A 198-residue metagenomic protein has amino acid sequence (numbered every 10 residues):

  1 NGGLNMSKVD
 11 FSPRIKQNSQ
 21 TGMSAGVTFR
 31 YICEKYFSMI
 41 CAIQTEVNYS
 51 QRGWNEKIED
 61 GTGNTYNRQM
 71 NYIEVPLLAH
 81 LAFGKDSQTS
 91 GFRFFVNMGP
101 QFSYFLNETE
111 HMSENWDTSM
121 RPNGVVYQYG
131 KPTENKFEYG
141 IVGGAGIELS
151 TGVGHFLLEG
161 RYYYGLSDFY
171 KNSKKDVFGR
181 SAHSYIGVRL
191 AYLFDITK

Functional and structural regions predicted by a protein language model:
N1-T28, D195-K198: Short glycine/proline- and aromatic-enriched beta-strand/turn motifs that initiate or cap beta-hairpins
G2, C41-T45, V75, F92-F102 (+3 more regions): Transmembrane beta-strands of outer-membrane beta-barrel proteins
G2-K8, Y49-G53, L81-F83, P100-E108 (+2 more regions): Transmembrane beta-strands of outer-membrane beta-barrel pores
D10-K16, G61-N67, Q128-T133, S173-F178: Extracellular loop and loop/strand-boundary signature of outer-membrane beta-barrel proteins
Q17-M23, Q69-V75, F92, N135-I141 (+1 more regions): Residues that define the transmembrane beta-barrel architecture of outer-membrane proteins
T28-E34, L78-A82, G146-E148, A191-L193: Transmembrane beta-barrel domains of outer membrane proteins
E34-C41, G84-R93, S150-H155, I196-K198: Short loop/turn motifs that connect adjacent beta-strands in outer-membrane beta-barrel proteins
A182-K198: Outer-membrane beta-barrel "beta-signal"
